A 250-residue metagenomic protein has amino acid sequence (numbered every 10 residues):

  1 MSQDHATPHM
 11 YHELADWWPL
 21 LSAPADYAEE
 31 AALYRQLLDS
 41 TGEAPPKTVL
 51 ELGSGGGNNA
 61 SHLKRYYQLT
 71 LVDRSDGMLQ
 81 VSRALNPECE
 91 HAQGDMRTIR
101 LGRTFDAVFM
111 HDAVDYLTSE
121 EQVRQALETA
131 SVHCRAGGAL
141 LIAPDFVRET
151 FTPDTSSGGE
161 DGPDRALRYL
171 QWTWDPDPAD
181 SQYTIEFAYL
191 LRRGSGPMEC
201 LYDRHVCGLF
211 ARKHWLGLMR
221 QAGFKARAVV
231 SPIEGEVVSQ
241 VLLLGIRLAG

Functional and structural regions predicted by a protein language model:
M1-K47: Conserved class I S-adenosyl-L-methionine
L50, G55-T98: Class I SAM-dependent methyltransferase SAM/SAH-binding core
Q93-G94, P144, V230: Short loop/edge segments at beta-strand edges and connector loops that shape dinucleotide/nucleotide cofactor-binding
R97-V108: A short acidic, Gly/Pro-enriched loop at the edge of an enzyme's catalytic core that lines a small-molecule cofactor
D106-Q122: A short SAM/SAH-binding and catalytic strip from SAM-dependent methyltransferases
R124-A136: A short glycine-rich, Lys/Arg-flanked "PGG" loop and its adjoining helix->strand segment in the class I
L141-H214: SAM-dependent methyltransferase
V206-G250: C-terminal lobe and adjacent flexible extensions of AdoMet/dcAdoMet transferase-like proteins
